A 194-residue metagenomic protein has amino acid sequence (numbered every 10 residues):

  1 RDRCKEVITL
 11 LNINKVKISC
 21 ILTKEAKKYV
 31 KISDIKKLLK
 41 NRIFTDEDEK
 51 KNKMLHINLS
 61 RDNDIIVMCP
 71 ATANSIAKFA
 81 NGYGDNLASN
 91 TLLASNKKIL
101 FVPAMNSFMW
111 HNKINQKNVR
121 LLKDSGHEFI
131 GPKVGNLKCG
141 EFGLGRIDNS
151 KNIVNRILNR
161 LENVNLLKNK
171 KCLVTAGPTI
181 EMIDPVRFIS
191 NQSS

Functional and structural regions predicted by a protein language model:
R1-L100, N106-Q192: A cross-family phosphate/adenosyl-ligand binding-site feature
